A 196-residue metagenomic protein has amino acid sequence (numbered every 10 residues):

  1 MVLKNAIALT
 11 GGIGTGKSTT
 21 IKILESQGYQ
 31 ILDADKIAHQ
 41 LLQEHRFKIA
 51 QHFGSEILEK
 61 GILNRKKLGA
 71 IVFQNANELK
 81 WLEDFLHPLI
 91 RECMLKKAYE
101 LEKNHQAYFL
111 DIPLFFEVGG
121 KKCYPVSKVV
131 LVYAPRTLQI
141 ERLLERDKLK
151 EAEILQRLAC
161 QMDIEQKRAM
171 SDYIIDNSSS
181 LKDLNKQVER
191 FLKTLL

Functional and structural regions predicted by a protein language model:
M1-L63, I71, K186, K193-L196: Glycine-rich phosphate-binding loop of ATP-dependent small-molecule kinases
G16, D35, L82, F109 (+3 more regions): Residue-level signal for inorganic ion chemistry
Q30, K128, D172-Y173: Well-ordered beta-strand positions
K36-Q106: ATP-dependent small-molecule kinase phosphotransfer cores that center on conserved nucleotide phosphate-binding segments
A38, P135-L138, S180-L181: Conserved nucleotide-binding/hydrolysis micro-motifs of P-loop NTPases
R46, A50, R136-L144, E151 (+1 more regions): An amphipathic alpha-helix signature
C93-M94, L101, K122-C123, K148-T194: Small-molecule kinase domains that catalyze NTP-dependent phosphoryl transfer to phosphate-bearing small molecules
L95-K103, A107-E145: ATP-dependent NMP and nucleoside kinases share a basic, alpha-helical "lid"
